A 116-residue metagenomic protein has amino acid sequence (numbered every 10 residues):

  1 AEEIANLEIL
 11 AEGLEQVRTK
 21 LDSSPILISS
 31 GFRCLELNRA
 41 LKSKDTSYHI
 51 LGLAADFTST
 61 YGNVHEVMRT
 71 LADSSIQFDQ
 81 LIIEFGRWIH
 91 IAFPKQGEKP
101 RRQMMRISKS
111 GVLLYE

Functional and structural regions predicted by a protein language model:
A1-A5, G52-T60: Short histidine-centered catalytic/ligand-binding loop motif
A1-S23: Active-site acidic/histidine clusters and adjacent loop/turn architecture that either coordinate catalytic ions
E15-K42: Extended, low-complexity, intrinsically disordered C-terminal regulatory tails of eukaryotic serine/threonine kinases
L21, I50, E84-G86: A generic structural signal for short, non-catalytic loop/turn and secondary-structure boundary residues
L27-S29, A54-T58, H90-A92: Structural recognition of the beta-strand scaffold that forms the well-ordered cores of secreted hydrolase catalytic
L41-D56: Active-site microenvironments of hydrolase-like enzyme catalytic domains
T46, S59-E116: Catalytic cores and adjacent binding grooves of peptidoglycan-active enzymes
